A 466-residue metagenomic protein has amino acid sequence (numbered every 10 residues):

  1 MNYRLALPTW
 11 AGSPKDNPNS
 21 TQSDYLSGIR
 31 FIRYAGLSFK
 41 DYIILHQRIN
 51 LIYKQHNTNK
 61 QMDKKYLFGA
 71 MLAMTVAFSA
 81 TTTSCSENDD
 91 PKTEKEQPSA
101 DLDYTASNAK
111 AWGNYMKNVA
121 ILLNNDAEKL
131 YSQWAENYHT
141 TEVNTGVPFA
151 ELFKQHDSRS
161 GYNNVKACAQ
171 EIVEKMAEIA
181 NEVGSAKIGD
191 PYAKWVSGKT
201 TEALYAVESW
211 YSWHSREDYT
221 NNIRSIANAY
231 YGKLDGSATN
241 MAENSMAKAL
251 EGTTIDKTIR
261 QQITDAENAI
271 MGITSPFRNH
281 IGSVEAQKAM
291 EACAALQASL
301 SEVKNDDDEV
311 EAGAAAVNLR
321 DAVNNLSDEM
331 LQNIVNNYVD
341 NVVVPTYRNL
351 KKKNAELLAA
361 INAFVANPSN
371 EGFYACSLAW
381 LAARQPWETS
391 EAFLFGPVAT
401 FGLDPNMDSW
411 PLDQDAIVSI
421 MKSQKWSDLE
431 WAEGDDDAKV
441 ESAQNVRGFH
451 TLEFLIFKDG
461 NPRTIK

Functional and structural regions predicted by a protein language model:
Y3-R4, P18-S20, Y25-L26, L45-Q47 (+1 more regions): Short hydrophobic targeting helices and cationic amphipathic motifs that mediate membrane/organellar targeting
S13, N17-S23, S27-L37: N-terminal amphipathic/hydrophobic targeting modules at extreme N-termini, encompassing cleavable Sec/SRP-type signal
G36-M62: Short, Lys/Arg-enriched N-terminal segments with co-localized hydrophobic residues within the first ~10-30 amino acids
Q61-A70: Bacterial N-terminal signal peptides that target proteins for export
M71-S79: Bacterial N-terminal signal peptides
A80-S84: C-terminal motif of bacterial Sec signal peptides marking the signal peptidase cleavage site
E87-K466: Mature extracytoplasmic or organellar-lumen-exposed domains after removal of signal/transit peptides
